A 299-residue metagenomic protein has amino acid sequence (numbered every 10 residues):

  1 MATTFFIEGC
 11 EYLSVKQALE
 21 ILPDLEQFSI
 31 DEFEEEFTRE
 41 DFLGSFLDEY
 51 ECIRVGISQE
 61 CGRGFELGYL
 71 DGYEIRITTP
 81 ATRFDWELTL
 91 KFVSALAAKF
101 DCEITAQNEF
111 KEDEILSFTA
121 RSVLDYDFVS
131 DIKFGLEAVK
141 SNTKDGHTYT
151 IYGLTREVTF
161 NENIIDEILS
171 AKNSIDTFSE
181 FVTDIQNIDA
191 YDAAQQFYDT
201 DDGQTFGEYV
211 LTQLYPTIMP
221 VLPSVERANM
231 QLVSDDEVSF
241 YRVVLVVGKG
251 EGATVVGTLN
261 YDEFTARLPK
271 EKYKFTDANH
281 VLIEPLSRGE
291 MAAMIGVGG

Functional and structural regions predicted by a protein language model:
M1-L47, K140-I165, S170, A292-G299: Short, extreme N-terminal segment that most often corresponds to the first beta-strand
C10-Y12, T78-F84, A98, Q213-Y215 (+2 more regions): Short, flexible beta-strand-to-coil junctions
K16, P23-F84, I218-P220, Q231-L232: Short, intrinsically disordered low-complexity segments
S29, F100, T143, K172-I175 (+6 more regions): Short, flexible helical or helix-coil boundary motifs
D85-F110: Acidic, low-complexity cytosolic segments
A106-F128: Short, highly charged C-terminal tails/helix-capping segments
A120-V246: Aromatic/basic-lined ligand-recognition segments that form π-stacking hydrophobic pockets flanked by Lys/Arg to engage
D235-G299: Extended, charged low-complexity segments that frequently continue into or abut oligomerization scaffolds
